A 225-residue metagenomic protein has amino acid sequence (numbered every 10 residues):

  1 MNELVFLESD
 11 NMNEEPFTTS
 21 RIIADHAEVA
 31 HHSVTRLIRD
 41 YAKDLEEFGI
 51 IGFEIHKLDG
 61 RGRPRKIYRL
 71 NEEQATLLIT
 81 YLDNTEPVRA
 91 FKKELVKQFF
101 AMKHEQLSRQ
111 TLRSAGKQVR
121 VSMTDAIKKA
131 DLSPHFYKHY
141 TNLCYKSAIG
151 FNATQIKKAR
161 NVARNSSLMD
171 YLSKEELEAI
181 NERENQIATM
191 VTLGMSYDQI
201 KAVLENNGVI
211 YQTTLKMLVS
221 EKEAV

Functional and structural regions predicted by a protein language model:
M1-F48, I187-V225: N-terminal intrinsically disordered, low-complexity, charged/polar
H31, T35, V88-R89, S133-K138: Alpha-helix N-cap/helix-initiation sites
K43-R65, K128-D131, N142, A159: Basic, low-complexity intrinsically disordered segments
F48, L70, A115-G116: Helix-boundary capping/turn motifs
F53-K93: Short, well-ordered secondary-structure elements
D83, V96-V225: Positively charged, phosphate-engaging catalytic surfaces used for nucleic-acid and nucleotide handling
